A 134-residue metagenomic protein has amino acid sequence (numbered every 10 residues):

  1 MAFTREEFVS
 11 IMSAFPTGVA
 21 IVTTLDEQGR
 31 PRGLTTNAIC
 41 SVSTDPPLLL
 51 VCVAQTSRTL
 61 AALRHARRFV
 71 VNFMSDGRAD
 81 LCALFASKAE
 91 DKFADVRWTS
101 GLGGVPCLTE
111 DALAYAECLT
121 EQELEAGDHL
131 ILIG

Functional and structural regions predicted by a protein language model:
M1-I133: Active-site-proximal mixed secondary-structure blocks
